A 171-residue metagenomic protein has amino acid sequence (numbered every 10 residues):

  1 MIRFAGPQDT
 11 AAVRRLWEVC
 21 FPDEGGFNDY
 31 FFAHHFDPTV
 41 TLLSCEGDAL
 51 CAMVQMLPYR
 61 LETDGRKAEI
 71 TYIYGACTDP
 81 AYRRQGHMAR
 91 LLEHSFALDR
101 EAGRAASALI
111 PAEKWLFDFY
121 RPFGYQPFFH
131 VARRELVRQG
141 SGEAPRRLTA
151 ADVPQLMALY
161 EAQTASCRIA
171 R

Functional and structural regions predicted by a protein language model:
I2-A76, Q163-R171: A conserved beta-strand-loop-helix scaffold within acyl/acetyltransferase catalytic domains
D79: Residue-level recognition of the GNAT/N-acetyltransferase active site
Y82-H94: Conserved acetyl-CoA pyrophosphate-binding loop and the N-cap/start of the following alpha-helix in GNAT-like
L92, D99-A112: Conserved GNAT acetyl-CoA-binding A-motif
F119-Y125: Conserved active-site tyrosine of GNAT-family acetyltransferases
Q126-R171: Amide-forming acyltransferase catalytic core, primarily the GNAT-like/NAT-type and related acyltransferase folds
